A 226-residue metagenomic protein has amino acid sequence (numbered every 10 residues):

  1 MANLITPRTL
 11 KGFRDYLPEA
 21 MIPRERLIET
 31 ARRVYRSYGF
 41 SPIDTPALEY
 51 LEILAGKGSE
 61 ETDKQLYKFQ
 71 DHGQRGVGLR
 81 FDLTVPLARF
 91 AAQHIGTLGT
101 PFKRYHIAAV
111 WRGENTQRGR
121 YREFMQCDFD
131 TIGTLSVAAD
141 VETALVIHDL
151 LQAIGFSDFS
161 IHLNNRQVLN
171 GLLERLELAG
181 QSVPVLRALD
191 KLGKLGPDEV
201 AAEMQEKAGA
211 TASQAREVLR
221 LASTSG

Functional and structural regions predicted by a protein language model:
A2-G226: Extended, charged alpha-beta segments that form solvent-exposed binding/catalytic grooves in nucleic-acid-handling
